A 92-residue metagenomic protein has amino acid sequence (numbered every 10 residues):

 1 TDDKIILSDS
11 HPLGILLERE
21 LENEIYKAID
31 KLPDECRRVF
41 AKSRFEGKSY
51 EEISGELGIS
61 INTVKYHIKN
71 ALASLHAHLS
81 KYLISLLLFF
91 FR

Functional and structural regions predicted by a protein language model:
T1-I15: Internal acidic/polar
N23-P33, H76-A77: Short amphipathic alpha-helical boundary/capping segments
E24, H67-N70: Residues within the DNA-recognition helix of helix-turn-helix
V39-F40: A short pre-motif secondary-structure segment
S43-F45: Short amphipathic helical patch at the helix-1/turn junction of helix-turn-helix
S49, S60-T63: Helix-turn-helix DNA-binding motif, specifically the short coil turn and the N-cap/start of the second
E56, L72-R92: C-terminal edge and immediately downstream basic/flexible tail or linker adjoining helix-turn-helix-like DNA-binding
